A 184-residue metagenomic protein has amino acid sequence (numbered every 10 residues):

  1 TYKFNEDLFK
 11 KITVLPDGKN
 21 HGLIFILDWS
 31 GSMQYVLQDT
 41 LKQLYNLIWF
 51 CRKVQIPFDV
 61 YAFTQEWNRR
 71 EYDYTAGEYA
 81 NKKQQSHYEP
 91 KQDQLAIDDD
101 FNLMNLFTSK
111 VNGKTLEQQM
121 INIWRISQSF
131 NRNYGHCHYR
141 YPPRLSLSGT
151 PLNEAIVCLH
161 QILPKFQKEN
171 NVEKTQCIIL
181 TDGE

Functional and structural regions predicted by a protein language model:
T1-E184: Acidic, glycine-rich A-domain
